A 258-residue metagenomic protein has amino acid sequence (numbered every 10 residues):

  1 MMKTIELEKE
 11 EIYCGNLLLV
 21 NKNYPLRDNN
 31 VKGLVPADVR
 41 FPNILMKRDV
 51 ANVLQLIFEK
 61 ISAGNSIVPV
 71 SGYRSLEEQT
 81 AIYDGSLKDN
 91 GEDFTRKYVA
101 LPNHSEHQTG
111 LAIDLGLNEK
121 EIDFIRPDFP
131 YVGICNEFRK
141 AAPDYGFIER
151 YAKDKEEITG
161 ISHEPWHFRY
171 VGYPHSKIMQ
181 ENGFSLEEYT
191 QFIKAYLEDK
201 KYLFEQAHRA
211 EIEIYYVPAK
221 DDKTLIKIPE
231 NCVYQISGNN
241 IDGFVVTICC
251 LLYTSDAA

Functional and structural regions predicted by a protein language model:
M2-F192, L197-K200, E211-L251: Cell-envelope/glycan interface and biosynthesis
L203-Q206: Short glycine-rich, low-complexity/disordered patches
Y253-A258: Conserved small/polar residues in nucleotide/adenosyl-binding loops
